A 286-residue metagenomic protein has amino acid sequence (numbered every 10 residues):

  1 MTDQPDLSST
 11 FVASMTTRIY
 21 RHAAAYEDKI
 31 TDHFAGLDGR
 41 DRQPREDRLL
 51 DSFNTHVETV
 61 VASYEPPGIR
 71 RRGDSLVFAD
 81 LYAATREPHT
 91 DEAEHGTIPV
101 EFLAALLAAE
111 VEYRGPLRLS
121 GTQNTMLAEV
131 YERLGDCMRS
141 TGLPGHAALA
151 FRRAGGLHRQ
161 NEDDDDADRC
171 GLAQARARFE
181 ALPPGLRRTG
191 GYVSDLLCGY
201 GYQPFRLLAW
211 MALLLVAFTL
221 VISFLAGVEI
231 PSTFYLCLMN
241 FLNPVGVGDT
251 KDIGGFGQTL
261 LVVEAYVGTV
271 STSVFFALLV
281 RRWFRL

Functional and structural regions predicted by a protein language model:
M1-S63, P67: Generic N-terminal leader/targeting and pre-domain segments
L37-D195: Membrane-protein extramembrane domains
L119-S120, D163-D164, P184-G185, Q203-P204 (+2 more regions): Intrinsic-disorder/low-complexity, polar/charged segments
G121, L207, A265: Short, charged/polar micro-motifs that form catalytic or ligand-binding hotspots
P144-H158, R206-S223, F241-V245: Hydrophobic alpha-helical transmembrane segments
P183-G227: Transmembrane alpha-helical segments and their cytosolic interface motifs in multi-pass membrane proteins
L220-L286: Pore domain of cation channels
